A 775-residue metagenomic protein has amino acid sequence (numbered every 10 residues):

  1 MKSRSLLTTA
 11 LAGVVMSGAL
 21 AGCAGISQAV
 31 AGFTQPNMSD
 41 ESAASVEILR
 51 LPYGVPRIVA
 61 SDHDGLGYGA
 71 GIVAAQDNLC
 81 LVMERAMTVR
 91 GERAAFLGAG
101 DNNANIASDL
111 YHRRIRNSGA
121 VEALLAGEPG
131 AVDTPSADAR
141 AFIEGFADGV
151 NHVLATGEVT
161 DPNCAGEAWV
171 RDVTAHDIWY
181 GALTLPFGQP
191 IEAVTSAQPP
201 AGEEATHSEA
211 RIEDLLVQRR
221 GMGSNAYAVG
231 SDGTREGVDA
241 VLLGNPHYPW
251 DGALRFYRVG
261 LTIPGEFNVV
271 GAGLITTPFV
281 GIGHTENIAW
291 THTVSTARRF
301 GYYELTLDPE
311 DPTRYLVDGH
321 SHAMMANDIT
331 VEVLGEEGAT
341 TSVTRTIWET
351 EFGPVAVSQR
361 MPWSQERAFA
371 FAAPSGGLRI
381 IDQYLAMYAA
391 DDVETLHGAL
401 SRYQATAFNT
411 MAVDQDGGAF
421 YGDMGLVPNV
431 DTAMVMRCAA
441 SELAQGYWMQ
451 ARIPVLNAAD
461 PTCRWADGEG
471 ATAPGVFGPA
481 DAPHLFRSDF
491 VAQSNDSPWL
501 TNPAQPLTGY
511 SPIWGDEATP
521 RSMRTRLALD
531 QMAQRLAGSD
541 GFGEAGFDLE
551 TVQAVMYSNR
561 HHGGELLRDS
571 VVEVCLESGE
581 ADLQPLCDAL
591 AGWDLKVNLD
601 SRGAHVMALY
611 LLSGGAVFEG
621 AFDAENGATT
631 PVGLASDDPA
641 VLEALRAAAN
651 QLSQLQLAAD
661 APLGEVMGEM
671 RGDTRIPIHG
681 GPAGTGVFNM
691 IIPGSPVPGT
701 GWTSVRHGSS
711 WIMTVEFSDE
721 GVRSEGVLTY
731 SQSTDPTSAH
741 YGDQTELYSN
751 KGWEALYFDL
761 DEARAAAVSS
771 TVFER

Functional and structural regions predicted by a protein language model:
K2-C23: Gram-negative bacterial Sec-dependent N-terminal signal peptides
A24-E565, L576-G579, Q584, D588-R775: C-terminal/peripheral segments of proteins
S570-V571: Glycine-rich, flexible loop motifs
